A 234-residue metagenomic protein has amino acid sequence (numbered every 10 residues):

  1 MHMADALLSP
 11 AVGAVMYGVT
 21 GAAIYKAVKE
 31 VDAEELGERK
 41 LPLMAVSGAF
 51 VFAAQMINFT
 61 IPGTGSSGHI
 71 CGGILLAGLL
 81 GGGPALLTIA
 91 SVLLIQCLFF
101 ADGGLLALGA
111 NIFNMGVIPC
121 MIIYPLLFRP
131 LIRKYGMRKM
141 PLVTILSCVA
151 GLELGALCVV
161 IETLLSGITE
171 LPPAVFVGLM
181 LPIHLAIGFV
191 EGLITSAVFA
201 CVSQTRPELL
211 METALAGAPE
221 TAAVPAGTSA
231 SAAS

Functional and structural regions predicted by a protein language model:
H2-L76: Hydrophobic transmembrane alpha-helices
A11-V15, G109-I118, A186-V190: Membrane-interface loop-to-helix entry segments
A14-V15, L41-V46, C71, L86-A90 (+3 more regions): Hydrophobic alpha-helical transmembrane segments
T20, V51-A54, P119, I123 (+5 more regions): Alpha-helical transmembrane segments of multipass membrane proteins
Q55-C120: Alpha-helical membrane segments and adjacent membrane-interface helices in multi-pass membrane proteins
M115-V159: Short helix-perturbing small/polar motifs within transmembrane alpha-helices
L127, G155, V159-L171, F199 (+1 more regions): Juxtamembrane/transmembrane-helix interface segments of polytopic membrane transporters
L142-V149, P172-S234: C-terminal transmembrane helix-loop-helix hairpin of multi-pass membrane proteins
